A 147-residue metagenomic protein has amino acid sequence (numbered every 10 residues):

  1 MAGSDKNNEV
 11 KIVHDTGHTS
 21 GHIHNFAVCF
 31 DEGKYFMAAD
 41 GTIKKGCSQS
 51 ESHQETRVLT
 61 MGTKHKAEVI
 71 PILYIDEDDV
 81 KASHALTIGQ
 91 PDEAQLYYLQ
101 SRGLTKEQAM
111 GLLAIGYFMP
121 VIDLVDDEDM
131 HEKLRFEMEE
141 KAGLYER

Functional and structural regions predicted by a protein language model:
M1-Y97, S101-L104, P120, V125-R147: Conserved beta-strand/loop scaffold segments within soluble protein domains that form the structured core and edges
